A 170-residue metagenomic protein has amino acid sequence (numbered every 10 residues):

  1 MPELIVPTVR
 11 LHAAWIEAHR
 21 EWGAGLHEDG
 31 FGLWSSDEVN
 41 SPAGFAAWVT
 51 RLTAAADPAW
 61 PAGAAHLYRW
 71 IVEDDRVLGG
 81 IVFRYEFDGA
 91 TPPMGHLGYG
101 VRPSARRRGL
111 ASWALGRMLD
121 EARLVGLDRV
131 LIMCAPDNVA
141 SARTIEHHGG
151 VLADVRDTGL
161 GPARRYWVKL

Functional and structural regions predicted by a protein language model:
M1-H96, P103, E121, A153 (+1 more regions): GNAT-family acyltransferases
P92, G109, A135: Short, conserved micro-motifs enriched in small and acidic residues
Y99-V101, R107-L124, A142-H147: Conserved acetyl-CoA-binding loop-helix of GNAT-fold acetyltransferases
A122-M133: Conserved GNAT acetyl-CoA-binding A-motif
I132-A142: Conserved beta-strand-loop-alpha-helix junction that forms the acyl-donor binding cleft
